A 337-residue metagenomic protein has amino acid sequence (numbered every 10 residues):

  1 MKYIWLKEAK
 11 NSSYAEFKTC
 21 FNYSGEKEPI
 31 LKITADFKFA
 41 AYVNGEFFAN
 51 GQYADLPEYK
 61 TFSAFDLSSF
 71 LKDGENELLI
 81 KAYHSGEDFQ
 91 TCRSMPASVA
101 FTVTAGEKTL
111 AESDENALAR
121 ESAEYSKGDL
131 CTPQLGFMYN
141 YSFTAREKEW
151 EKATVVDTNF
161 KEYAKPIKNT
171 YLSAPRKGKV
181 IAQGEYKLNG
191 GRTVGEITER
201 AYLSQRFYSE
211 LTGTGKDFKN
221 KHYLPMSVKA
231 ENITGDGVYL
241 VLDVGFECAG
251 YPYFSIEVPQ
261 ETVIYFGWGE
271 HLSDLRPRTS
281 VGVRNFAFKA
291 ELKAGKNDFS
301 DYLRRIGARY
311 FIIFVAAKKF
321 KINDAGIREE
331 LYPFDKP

Functional and structural regions predicted by a protein language model:
M1-P337: Extracellular/oxidizing-compartment recognition motifs
